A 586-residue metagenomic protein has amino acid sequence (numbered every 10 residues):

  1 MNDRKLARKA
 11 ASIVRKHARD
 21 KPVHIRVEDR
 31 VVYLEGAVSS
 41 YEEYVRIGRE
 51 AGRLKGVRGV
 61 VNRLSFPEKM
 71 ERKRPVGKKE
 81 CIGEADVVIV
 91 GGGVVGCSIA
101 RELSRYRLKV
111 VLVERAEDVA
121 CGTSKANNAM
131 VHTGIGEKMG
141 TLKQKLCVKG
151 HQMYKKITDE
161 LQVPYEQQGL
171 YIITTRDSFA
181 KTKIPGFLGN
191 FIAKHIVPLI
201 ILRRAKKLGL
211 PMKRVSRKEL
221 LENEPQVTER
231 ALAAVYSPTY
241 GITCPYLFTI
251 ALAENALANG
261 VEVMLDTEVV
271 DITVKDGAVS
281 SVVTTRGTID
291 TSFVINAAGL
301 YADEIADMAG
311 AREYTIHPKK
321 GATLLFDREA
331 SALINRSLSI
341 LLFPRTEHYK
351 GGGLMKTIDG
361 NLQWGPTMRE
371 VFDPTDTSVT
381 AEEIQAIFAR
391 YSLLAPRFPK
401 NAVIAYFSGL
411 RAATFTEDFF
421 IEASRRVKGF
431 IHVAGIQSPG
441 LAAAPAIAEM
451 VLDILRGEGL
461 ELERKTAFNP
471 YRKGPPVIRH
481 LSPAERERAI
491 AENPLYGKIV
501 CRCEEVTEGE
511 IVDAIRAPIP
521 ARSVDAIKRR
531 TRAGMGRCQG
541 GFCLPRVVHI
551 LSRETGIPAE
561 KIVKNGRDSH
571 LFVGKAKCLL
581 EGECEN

Functional and structural regions predicted by a protein language model:
M1-G92, G96-R101, R105, V131-T133: N-terminal targeting leaders
N2, R8, D29-Y33, E42 (+7 more regions): C-terminal catalytic lobe of FAD-dependent flavoproteins
V88, S98-R105, R115, L161-Q167 (+4 more regions): Active-site substrate-recognition segment that forms the wall of the catalytic cavity or substrate channel
R105-A126: Glycine-rich FAD pyrophosphate-binding loop
A129-N223, L232, Y349-G352: Dinucleotide-binding Rossmann-like beta1-alpha1 core, especially the glycine-rich loop that anchors the ADP
K138, K143-V148, F179, F191-H195 (+5 more regions): Short beta-strand to alpha-helix junction loop
V235-F293, Y301: Helical element adjacent to the flavin cofactor pocket in flavoenzyme catalytic cores
T375, T507-P518, G541-A559: Iron-sulfur (Fe-S) cluster-binding segments and ferredoxin-like electron-carrier domains, especially [2Fe-2S]
